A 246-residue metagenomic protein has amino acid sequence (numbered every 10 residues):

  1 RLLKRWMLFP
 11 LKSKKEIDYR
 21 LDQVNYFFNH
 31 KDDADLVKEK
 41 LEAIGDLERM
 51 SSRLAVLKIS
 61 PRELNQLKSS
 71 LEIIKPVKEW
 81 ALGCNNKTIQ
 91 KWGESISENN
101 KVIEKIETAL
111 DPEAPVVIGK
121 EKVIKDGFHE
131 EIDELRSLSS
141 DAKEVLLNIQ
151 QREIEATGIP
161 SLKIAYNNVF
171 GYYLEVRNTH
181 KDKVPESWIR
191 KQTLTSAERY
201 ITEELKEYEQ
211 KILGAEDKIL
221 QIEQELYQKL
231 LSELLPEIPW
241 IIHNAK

Functional and structural regions predicted by a protein language model:
R1-K246: Alpha-helical coupling/stalk and coiled-coil linker elements that connect catalytic or binding modules and transmit
